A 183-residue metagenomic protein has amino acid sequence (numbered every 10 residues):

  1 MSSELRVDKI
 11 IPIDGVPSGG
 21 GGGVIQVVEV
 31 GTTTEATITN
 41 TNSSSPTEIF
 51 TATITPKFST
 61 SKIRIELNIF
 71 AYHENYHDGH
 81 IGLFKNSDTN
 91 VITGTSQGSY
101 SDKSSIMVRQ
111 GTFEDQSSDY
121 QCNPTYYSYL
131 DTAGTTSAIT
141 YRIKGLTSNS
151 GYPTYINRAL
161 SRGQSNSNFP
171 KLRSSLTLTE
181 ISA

Functional and structural regions predicted by a protein language model:
S2-T37: Glycine-rich, low-complexity segments
T33-T47: Solvent-exposed, conformationally flexible loop/turn segments
T39-N42, P56-A138, R142-A183: Terminal beta-strand-rich extracellular "head" domains that mediate receptor/glycan or other ligand binding
T47-E48, T125: A Trp-anchored, charged/polar loop motif used as the substrate-binding/catalytic surface of acyl/ester-handling
F50-A52: Extended, low-complexity regulatory regions
